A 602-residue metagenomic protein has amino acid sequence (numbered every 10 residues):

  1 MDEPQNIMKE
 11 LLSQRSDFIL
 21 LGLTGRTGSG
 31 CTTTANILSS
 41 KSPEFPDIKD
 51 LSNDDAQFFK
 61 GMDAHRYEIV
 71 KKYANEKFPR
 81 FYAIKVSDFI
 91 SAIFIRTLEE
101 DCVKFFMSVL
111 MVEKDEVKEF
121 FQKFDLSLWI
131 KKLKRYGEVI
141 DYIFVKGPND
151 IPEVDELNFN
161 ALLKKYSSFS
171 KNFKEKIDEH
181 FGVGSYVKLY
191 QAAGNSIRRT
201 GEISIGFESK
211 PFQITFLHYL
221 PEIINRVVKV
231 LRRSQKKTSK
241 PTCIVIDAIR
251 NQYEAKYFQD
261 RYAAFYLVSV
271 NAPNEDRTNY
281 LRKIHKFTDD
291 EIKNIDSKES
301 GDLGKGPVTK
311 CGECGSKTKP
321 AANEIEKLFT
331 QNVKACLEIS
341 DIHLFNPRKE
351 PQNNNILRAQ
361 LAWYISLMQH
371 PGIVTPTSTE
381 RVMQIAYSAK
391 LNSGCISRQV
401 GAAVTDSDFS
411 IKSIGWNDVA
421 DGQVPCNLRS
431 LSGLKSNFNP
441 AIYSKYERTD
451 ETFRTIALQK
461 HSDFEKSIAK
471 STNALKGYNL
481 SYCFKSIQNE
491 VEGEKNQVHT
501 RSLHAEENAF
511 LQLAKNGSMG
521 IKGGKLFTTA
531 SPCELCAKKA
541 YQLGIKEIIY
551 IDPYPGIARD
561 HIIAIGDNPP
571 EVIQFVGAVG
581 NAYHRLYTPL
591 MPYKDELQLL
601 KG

Functional and structural regions predicted by a protein language model:
M1-G28, I37-V70: Extreme N-terminal, non-catalytic leader segments that precede Walker-type/kinase nucleotide-binding cores
C31-T32: Walker A/P-loop
K49-F59, D88, V270-D276, K349 (+3 more regions): Short, acidic/turn-prone active-site loops that include or flank metal/cofactor- and phosphate-binding residues
S52, Q57, H218, V230 (+2 more regions): Small-molecule kinase domains that catalyze NTP-dependent phosphoryl transfer to phosphate-bearing small molecules
F58-L133: P-loop NTPase motor core
C102-F121, V139, V145, N149-L231 (+5 more regions): Zinc-dependent deaminase catalytic domain
P211-Y257, A263: Active-site periphery "cap/insert" segments of enzyme catalytic domains
D247-I249, F258-H285: Conserved phosphate-donor/acceptor-positioning beta-strand/loop module used by diverse small-molecule
